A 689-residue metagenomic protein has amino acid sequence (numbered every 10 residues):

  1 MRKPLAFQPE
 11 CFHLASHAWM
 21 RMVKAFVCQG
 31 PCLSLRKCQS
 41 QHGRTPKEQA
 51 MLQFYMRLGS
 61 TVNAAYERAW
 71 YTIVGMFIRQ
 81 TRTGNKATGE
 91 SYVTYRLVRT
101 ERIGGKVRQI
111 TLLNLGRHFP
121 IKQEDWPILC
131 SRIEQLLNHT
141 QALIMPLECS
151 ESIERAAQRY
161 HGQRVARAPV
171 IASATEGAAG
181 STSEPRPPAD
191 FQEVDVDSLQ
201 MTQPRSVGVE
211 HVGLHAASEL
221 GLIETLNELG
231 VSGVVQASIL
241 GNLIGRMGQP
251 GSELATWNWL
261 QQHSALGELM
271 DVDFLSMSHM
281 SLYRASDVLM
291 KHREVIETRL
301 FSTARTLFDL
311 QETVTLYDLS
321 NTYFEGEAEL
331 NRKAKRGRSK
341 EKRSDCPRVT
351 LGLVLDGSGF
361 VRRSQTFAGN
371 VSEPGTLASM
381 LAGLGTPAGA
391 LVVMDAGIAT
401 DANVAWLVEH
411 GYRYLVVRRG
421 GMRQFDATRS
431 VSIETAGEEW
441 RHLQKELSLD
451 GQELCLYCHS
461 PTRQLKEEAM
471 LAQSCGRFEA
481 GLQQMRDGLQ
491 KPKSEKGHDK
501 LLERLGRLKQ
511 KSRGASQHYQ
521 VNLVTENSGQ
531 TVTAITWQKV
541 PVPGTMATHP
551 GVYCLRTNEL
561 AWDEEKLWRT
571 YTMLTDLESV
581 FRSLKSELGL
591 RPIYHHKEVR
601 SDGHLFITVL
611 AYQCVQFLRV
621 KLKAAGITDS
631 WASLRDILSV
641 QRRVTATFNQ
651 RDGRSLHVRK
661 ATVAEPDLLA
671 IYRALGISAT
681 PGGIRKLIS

Functional and structural regions predicted by a protein language model:
M1-R79, V170-S181, S689: Intrinsically disordered, low-complexity and often Lys/Arg-enriched segments
E10, L14, A18, Q39 (+11 more regions): Intrinsic disorder/low-complexity signature
C11, C28, C32, C38 (+7 more regions): Generic recognition of cysteine residues
L14, A18, P31, G43 (+12 more regions): Short linear motifs in intrinsically disordered/low-complexity regions
R57, A65, A69-T72, F77-R79 (+7 more regions): Anion-binding and metal-coordination hotspots
T81-L137: Short, surface-exposed polybasic/aromatic micro-patch for ligand or macromolecular engagement
P120-A189: N-terminal helical hairpins
